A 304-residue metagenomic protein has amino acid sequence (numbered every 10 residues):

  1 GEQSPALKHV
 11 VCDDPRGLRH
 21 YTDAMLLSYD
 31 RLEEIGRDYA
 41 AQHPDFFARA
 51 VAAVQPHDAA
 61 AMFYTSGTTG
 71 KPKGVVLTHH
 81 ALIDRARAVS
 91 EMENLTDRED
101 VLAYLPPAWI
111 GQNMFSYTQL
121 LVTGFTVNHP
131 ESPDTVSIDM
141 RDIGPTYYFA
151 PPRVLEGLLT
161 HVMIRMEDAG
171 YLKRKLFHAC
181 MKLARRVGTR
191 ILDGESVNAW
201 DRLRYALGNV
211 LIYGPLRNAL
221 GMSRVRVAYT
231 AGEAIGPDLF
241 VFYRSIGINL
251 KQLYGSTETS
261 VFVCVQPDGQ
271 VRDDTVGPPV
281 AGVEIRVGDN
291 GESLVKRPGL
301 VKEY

Functional and structural regions predicted by a protein language model:
G1-I35, R49: Structural core segment of the AMP-binding/adenylate-forming
P5, D142-I143, S223: Active-site charged/polar residues at nucleotide-handling catalytic sites that mediate phosphoryl, nucleotidyl
C12, L27, E34-Y64, K71 (+1 more regions): Conserved pre-ATP/AMP-binding loop-to-beta segment of ANL
A48-V51, S137, R217: Short hydrophobic/charged patches on amphipathic alpha-helices used for structural packing and interfaces
A59, T65-T68, V101, P106 (+4 more regions): Conserved S/T- and glycine-rich ATP-binding loop of Class I adenylate-forming
A60-A86: Conserved AMP-binding A3 loop
I83-D100, P107-Y213: Conserved AMP-binding/adenylation subdomain of ANL enzymes
R204, G208-Y304: Conserved AMP-binding/adenylate-forming
